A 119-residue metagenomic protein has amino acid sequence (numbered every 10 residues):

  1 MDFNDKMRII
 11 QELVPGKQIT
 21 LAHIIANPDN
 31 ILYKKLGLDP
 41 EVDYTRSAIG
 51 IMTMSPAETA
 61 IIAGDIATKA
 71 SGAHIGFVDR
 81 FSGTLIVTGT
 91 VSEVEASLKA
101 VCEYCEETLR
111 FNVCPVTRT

Functional and structural regions predicted by a protein language model:
M1-F81, T88-T119: Positively charged, small/polar-rich N-terminal and surface patches that mediate targeting and assembly and bind
